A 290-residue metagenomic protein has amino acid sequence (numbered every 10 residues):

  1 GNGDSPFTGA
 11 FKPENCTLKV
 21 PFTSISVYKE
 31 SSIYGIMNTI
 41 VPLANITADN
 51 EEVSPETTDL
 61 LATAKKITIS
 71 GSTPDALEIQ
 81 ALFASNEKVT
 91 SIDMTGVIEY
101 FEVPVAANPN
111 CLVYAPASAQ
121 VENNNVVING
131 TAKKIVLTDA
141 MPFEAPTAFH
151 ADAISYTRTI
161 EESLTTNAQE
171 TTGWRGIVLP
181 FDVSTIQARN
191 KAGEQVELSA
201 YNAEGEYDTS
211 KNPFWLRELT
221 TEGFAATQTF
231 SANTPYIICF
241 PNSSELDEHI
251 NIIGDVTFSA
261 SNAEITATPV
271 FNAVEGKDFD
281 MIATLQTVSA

Functional and structural regions predicted by a protein language model:
G1-A145: Solvent-exposed loop and capping/linker segments of extracellular ligand-binding repeat ectodomains
D4-P6, K12, N38, P74 (+11 more regions): Polar low-complexity intrinsically disordered regions enriched in Ser/Thr and small residues
S5, S24-S26, S31-S32, S54 (+13 more regions): Generic serine detector
T47, I128, E194-E197, Y201-F224: Surface-exposed intrinsically disordered loops and tails
V53-P55, D75, S210-R217, Y236: Extracellular/luminal ectodomains and secreted, surface-exposed scaffolds of diverse proteins
P116-Q195, T220-A290: A short, polar beta-strand/turn micro-motif
